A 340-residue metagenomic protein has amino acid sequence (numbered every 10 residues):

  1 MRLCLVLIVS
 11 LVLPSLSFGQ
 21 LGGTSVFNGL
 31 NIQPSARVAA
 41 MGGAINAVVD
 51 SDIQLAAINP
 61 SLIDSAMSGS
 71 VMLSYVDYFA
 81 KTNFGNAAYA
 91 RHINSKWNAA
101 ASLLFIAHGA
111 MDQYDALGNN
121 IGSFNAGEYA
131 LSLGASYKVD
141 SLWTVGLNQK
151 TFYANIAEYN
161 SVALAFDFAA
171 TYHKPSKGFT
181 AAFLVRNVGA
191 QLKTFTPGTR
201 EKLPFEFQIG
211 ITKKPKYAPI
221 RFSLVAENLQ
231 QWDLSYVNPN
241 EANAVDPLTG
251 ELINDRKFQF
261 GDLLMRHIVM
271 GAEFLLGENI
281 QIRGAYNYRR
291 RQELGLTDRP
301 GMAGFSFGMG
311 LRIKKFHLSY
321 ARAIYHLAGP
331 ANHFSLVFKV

Functional and structural regions predicted by a protein language model:
M1-C4, S141: Positively charged n-region of N-terminal signal peptides that target proteins for export
C4-S15: Bacterial N-terminal signal peptides
F18-V340: Subset of outer-membrane beta-barrel
